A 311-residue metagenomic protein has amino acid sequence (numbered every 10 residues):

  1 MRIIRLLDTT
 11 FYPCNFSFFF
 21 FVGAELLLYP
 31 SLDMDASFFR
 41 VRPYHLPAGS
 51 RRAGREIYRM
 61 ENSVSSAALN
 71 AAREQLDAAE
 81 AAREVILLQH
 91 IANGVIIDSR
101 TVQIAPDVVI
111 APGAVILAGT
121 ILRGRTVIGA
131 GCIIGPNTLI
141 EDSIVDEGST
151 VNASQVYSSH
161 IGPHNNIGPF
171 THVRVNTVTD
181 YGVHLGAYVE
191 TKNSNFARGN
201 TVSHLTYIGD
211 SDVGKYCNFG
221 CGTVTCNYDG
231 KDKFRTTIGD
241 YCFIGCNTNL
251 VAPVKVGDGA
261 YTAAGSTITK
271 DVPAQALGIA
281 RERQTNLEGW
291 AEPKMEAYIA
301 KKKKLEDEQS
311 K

Functional and structural regions predicted by a protein language model:
M1-T101, P106-V108, G113, A274-K311: Terminal amphipathic alpha-helical/low-complexity segments used for targeting or macromolecular assembly
E61-V64, E80, T126, A130-I134 (+1 more regions): Short, charged N-terminal helix-start/capping segments
L69, Q75-A79, I133, T150 (+1 more regions): Ferredoxin-type iron-sulfur electron-transfer modules and their immediate structural context
P106, A111, L117-E141, S154: Phosphate-binding active sites in nucleotide-utilizing proteins
D146, V151-K311: Glycine-rich hexapeptide-repeat left-handed beta-helix
